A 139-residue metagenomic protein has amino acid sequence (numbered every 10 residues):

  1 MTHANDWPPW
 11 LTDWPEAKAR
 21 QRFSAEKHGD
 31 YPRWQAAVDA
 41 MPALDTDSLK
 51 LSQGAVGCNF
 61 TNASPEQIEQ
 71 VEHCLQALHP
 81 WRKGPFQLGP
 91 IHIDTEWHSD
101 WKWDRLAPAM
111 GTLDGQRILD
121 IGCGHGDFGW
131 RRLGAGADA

Functional and structural regions predicted by a protein language model:
M1-A77: N-terminal auxiliary segments of SAM/dcSAM-dependent transferases
P8-L11, P15, Q35, R82 (+3 more regions): Short linear interaction motif-like sites in intrinsically disordered regions of transcription factors
P65-D94, H98, W103: Short basic alpha-helical hairpin corresponding to helix-turn-helix/winged-helix-like nucleic-acid-binding
E96-Q116: Conserved alpha-helix/loop element of class I SAM-dependent methyltransferases that forms part of the SAM/SAH-binding
Q116-G124: Conserved class I S-adenosyl-L-methionine
G126-W130: Glycine-rich SAM-binding Motif I of class I
G134-A139: Conserved S-adenosyl-L-methionine
